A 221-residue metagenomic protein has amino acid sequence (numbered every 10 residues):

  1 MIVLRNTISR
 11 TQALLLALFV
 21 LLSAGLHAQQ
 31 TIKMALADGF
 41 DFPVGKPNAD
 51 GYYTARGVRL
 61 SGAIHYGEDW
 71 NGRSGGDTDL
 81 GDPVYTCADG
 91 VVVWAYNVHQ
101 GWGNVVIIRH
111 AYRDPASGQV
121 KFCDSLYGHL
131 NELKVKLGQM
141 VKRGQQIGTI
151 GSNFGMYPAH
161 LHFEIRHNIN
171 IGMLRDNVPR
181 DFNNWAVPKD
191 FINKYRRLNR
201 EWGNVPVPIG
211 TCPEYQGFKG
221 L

Functional and structural regions predicted by a protein language model:
M1-R10: N-terminal secretory signal peptides that target proteins for export/translocation
A13-S23: Bacterial N-terminal signal peptides
A28-N104, R113, R143, S152 (+2 more regions): Surface-exposed, glycine-biased beta-strand/turn segments
T78-L80, Y85, D114-G144: Short histidine-centered loop motifs in beta-beta connectors
W94, H129-E132, T149: A residue-level detector for short acidic-glycine micro-motifs
H110-P115, N170: Short edge-strand/loop segments of extracellular domains
G118-S125, R166-R197: Short peripheral tails and domain-boundary helices/loops at the edges of structured domains
I150-H162: Active-site loop architecture of trypsin-fold serine endopeptidases
